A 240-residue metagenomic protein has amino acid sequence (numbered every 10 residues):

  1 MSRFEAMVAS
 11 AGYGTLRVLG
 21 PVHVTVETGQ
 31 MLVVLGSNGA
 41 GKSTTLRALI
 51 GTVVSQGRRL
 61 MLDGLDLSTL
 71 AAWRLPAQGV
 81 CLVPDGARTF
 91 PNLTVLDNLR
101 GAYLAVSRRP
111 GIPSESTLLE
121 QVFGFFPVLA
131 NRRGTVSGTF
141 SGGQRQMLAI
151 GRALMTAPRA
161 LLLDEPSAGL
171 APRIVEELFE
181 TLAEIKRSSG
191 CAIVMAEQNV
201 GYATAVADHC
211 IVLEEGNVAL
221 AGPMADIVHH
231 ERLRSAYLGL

Functional and structural regions predicted by a protein language model:
G14, L70, V95-T117, F125-P127 (+2 more regions): ABC-type ATPase nucleotide-binding domains, specifically the catalytic core motifs of the NBD
L35-S37: The feature captures the beta-strand-to-loop junction immediately N-terminal to the Walker
I50: Helix-to-loop junction immediately C-terminal to a conserved catalytic motif
G57-D66, Q78, S114-T117, G222: Conserved ABC transporter NBD signature motif
V136-F140: Conserved ABC ATPase signature
A153-L154: ABC ATPase C-loop
E176-S188: Helical segment within the ABC ATPase nucleotide-binding domain
